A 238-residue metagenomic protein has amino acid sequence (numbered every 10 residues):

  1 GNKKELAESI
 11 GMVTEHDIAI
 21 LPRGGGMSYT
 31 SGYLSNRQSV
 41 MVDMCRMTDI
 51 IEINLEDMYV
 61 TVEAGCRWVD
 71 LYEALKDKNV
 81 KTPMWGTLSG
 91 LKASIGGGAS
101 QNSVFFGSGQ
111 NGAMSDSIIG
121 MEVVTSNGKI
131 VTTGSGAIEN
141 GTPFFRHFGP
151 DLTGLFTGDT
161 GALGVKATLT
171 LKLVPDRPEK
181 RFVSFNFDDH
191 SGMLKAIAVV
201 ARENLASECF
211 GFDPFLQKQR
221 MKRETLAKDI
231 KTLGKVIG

Functional and structural regions predicted by a protein language model:
G1-M47: Glycine-rich N-terminal segment of FAD-binding domains in flavoprotein oxidoreductases, spanning the beta-loop-helix
E8, A93-G98, K218-R223: Short, solvent-exposed polar/charged micro-motifs at secondary-structure junctions
R23-S31, G86-I95, F212-L216: Short, glycine/charge-rich beta-strand/loop segments that flank catalytic centers and engage negatively charged groups
S35-S39, G98-S100, R223-T225: Short low-complexity, flexible loop/linker segments enriched in glycine and/or proline with clustered acidic
V40, D49, Q110, F148 (+1 more regions): Acidic, His- and aromatic-enriched active-site or binding-groove loops in soluble protein domains that engage sugars
D49-I53, V62-L205, C209-F210: FAD-binding subdomain of flavoenzyme oxidoreductases
D189, L194-G238: C-terminal substrate-recognition/cap domain of FAD-linked oxidoreductases
